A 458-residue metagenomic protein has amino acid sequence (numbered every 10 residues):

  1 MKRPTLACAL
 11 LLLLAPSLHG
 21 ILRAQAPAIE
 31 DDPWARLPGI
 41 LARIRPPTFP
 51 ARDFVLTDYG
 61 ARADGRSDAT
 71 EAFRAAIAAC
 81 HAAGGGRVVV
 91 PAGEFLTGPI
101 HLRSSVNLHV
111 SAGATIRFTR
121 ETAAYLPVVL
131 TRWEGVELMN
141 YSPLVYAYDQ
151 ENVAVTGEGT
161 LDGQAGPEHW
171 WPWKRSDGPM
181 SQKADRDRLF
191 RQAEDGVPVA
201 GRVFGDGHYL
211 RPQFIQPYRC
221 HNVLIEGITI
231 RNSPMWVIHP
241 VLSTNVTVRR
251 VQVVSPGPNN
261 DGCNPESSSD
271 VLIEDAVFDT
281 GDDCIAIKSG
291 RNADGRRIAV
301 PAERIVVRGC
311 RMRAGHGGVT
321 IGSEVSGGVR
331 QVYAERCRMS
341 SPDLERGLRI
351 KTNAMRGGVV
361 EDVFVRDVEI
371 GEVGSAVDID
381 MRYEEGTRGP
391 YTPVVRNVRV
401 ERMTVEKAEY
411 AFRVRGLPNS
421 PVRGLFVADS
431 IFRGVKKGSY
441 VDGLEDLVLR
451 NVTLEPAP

Functional and structural regions predicted by a protein language model:
M1-P4: Positively charged n-region of N-terminal signal peptides that target proteins for export
L6-A7, R349: Short amphipathic alpha-helical "recognition" segments used for binding
C8-H19: Bacterial N-terminal signal peptides
L22-P458: Extracellular/periplasmic carbohydrate-active domains that bind, remodel, or depolymerize complex polysaccharides
